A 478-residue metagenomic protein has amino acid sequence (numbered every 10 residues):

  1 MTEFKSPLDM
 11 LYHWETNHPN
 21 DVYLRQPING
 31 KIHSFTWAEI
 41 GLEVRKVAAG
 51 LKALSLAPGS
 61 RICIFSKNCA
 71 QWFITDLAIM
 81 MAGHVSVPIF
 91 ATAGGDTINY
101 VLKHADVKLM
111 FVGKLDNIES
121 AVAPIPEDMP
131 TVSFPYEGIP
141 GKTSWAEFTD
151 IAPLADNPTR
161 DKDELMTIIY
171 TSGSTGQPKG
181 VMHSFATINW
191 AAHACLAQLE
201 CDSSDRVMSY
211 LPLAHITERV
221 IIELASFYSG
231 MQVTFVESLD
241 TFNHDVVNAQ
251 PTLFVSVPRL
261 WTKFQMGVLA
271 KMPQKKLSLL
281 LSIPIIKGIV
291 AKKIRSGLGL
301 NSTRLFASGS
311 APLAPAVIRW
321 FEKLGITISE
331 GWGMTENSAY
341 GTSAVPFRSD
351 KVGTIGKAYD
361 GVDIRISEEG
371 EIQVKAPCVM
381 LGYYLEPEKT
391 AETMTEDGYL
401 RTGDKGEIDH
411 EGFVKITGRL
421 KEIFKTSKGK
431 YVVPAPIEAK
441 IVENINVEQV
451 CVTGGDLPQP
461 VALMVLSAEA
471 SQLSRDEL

Functional and structural regions predicted by a protein language model:
P19-V22, I151-Y170, Q177, E200-R206: Conserved pre-ATP/AMP-binding loop-to-beta segment of ANL
Y23-C69, F73-L77, G94-N99, F185-A186: Conserved AMP-binding/adenylate-forming core of the ANL superfamily
S34-A38, M166-A192: Conserved AMP-binding A3 loop
A91-A123, A191-M208, L239-L253, N444: Conserved ATP-dependent adenylate/AMP-binding module captured primarily in the ANL superfamily
D116-K162, V268-G297, L478: ANL superfamily adenylate-forming
N189-R206, L213-K293, S302, T327: Conserved AMP-binding/adenylation subdomain of ANL enzymes
T252-S256, F264-D350, D363, E448: Gly/Ser/Thr-rich phosphate-binding loop
A358-D360, R365-T426, E443: Conserved ATP-binding/catalytic segment of the ANL
